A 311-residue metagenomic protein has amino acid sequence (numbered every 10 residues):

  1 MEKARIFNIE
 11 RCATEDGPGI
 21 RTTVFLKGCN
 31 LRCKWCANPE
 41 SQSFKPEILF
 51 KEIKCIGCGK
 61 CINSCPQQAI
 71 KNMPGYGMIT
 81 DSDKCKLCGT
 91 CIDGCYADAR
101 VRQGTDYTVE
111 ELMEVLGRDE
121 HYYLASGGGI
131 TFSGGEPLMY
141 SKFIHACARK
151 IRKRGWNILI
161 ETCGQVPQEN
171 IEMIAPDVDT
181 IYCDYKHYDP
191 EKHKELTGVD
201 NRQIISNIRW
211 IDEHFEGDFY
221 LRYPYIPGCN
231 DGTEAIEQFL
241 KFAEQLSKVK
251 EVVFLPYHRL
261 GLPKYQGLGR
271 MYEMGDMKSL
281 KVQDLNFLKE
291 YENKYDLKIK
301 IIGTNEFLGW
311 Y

Functional and structural regions predicted by a protein language model:
M1-P18, P227-Y311: Auxiliary Fe-S-binding modules of radical SAM enzymes
I6-K60, M78-L87: N-terminal pre-triad scaffold of radical SAM enzymes
D16-P18, F25-L26, N38, S43 (+3 more regions): N-terminal-biased segments
C33, C55, C61, C65 (+6 more regions): Hydrophobic packing within well-folded, soluble alpha/beta domains
K34-S41, K60-T80, T90-T105: Iron-sulfur cluster-binding cysteine motifs and their immediate structural context in ferredoxin-like electron-transfer
F50, K194-D200, G269-M277: Short glycine-enriched, charge-decorated loop/helix-capping segments at active-site entrances that position
D98, K153-R154, Y295: Conserved dinucleotide-binding and phosphotransfer motif residues
E110-G267: Conserved AdoMet/S-adenosylmethionine-binding subsite of the radical SAM
